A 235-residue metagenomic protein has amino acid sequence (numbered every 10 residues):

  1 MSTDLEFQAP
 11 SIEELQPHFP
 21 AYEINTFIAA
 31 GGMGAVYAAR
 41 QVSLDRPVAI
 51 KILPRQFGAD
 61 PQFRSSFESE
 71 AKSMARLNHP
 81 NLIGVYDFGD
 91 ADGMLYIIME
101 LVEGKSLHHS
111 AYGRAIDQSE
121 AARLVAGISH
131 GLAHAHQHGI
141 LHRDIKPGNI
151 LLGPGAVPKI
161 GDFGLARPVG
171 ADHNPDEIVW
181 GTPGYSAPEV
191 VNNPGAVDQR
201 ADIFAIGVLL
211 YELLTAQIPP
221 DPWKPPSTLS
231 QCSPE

Functional and structural regions predicted by a protein language model:
A35: Conserved N-lobe ATP-binding subsite of Hanks-type protein kinase domains, especially the beta3 VAIK lysine
P54-R76: AlphaC helix of the eukaryotic protein kinase fold
F88: Activation-segment/catalytic-loop signature of the eukaryotic protein kinase fold
D92-S106, S110: Conserved short submotifs of the Hanks-type protein kinase catalytic core that shape the nucleotide-binding pocket
H130-I140: Protein kinase catalytic-loop region centered on the HRD/HxD motif
L151, T182-E235: C-terminal lobe helix-coil module of Hanks-type protein kinase domains
